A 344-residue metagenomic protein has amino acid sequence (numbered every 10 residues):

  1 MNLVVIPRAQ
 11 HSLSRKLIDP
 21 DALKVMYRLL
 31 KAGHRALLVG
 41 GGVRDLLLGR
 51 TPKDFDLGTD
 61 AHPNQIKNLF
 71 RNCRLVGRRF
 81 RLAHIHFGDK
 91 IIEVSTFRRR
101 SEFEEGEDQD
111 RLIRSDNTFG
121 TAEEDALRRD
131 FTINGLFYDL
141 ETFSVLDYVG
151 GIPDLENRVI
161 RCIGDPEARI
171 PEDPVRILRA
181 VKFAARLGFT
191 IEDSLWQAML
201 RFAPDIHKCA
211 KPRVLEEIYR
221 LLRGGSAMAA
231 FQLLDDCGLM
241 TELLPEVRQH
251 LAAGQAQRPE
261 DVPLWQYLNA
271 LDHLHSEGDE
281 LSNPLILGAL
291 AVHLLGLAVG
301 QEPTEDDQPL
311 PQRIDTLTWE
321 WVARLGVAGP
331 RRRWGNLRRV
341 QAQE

Functional and structural regions predicted by a protein language model:
M1-E344: Catalytic cores of the polymerase beta-like nucleotidyltransferase superfamily and closely associated nucleotide
